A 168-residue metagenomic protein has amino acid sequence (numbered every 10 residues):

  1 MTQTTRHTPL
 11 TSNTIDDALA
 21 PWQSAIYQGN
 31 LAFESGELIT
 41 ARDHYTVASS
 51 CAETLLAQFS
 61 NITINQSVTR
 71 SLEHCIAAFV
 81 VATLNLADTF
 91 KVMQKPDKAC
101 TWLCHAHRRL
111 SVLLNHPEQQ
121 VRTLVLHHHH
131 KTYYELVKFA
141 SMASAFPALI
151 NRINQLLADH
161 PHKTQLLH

Functional and structural regions predicted by a protein language model:
H7-Q23, R70-E73: TPR-adjacent "capping" and linker segments in tetratricopeptide-repeat scaffold/adaptor proteins
A18-P21, A25, I76-F79, T83 (+2 more regions): TPR repeat positional signature
T46-L72, R108-Q120: Short, charge-rich amphipathic alpha-helical segments embedded in non-transmembrane helical bundles/solenoids
Y133-H168: Terminal, low-structured helical/coil segments at or just beyond the last alpha-helical repeat
